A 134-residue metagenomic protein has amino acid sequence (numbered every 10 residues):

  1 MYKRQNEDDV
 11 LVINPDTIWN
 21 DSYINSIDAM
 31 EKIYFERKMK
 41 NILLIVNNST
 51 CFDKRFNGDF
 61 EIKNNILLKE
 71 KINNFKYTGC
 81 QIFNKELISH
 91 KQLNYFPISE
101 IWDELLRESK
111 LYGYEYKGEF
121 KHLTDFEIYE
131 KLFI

Functional and structural regions predicted by a protein language model:
M1-Q5: Conserved small/polar residues in nucleotide/adenosyl-binding loops
N6-E7, K38-M39: Short, high-confidence coil segments that cap the C-terminus of an alpha-helix and link into the following beta-strand
V10: Short aromatic/hydrophobic "clamp" motif used to bind/position activated sugar donors
I13-P15: Active-site acidic Asp-centered loop
I18, S22-E31, F35, N48-F52 (+2 more regions): Catalytic-core segments of class I nucleotidyltransferases/pyrophosphorylases that form NMP-activated intermediates
I45: Active-site Asp-x-Gly
